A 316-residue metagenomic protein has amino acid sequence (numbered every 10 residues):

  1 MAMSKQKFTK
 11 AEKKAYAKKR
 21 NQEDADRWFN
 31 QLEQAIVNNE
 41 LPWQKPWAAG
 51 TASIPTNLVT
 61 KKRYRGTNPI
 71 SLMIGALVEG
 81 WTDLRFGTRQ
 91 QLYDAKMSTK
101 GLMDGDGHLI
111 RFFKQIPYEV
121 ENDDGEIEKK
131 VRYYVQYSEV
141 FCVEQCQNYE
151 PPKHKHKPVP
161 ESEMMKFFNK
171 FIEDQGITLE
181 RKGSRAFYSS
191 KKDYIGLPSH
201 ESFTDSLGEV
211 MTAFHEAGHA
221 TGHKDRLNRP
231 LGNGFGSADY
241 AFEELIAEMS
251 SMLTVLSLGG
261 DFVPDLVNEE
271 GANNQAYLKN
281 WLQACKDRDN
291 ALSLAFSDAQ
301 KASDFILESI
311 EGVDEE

Functional and structural regions predicted by a protein language model:
A2-E316: N-terminal accessory/interface modules of nucleic-acid-binding and processing proteins
